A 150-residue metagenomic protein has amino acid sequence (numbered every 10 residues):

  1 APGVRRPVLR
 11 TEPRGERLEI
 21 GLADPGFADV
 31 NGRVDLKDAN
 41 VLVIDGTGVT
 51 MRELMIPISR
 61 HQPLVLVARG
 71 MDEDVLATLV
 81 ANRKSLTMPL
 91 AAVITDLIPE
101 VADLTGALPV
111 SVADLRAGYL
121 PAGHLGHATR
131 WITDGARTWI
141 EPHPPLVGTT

Functional and structural regions predicted by a protein language model:
A1-T150: Core, soluble structural subunits of large cytosolic macromolecular machines
